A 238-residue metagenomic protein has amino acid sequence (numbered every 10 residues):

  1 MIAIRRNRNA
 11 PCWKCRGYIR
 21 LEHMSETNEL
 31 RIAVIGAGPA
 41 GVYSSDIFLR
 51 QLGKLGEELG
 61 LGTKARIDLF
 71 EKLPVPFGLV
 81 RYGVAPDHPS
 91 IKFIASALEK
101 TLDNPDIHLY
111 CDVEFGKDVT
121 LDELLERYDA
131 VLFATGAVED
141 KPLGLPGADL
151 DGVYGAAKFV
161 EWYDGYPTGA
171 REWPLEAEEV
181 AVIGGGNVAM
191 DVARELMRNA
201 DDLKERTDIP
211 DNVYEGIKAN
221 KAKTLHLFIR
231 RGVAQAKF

Functional and structural regions predicted by a protein language model:
Y18-R20: Short, positively charged and aromatic/hydrophobic N-terminal segments
E22-M24: N-terminal mitochondrial targeting presequences
L30-F115, E123, R194-F238: Beta1-alpha1 glycine-rich phosphate/pyrophosphate-binding loop at the start of Rossmann-like nucleotide-binding domains
D129, E178, K223: Conserved acidic residues
A130, A134-D140: Glycine-/small-residue-rich beta->alpha transition segments that form the dinucleotide
D140-K218: Glycine-rich dinucleotide-binding loop and its adjacent helix/turn
